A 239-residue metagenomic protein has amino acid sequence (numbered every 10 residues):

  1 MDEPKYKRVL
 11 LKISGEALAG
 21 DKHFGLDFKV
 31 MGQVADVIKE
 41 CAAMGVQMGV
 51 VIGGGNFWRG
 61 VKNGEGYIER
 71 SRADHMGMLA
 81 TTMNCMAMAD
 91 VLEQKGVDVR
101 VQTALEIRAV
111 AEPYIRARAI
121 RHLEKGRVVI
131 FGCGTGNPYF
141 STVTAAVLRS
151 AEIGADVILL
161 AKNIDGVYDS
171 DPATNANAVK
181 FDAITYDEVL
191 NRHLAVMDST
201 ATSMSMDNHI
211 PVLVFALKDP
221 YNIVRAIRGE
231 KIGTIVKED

Functional and structural regions predicted by a protein language model:
M1-D239: C-terminal catalytic "cap/lid" subdomain
